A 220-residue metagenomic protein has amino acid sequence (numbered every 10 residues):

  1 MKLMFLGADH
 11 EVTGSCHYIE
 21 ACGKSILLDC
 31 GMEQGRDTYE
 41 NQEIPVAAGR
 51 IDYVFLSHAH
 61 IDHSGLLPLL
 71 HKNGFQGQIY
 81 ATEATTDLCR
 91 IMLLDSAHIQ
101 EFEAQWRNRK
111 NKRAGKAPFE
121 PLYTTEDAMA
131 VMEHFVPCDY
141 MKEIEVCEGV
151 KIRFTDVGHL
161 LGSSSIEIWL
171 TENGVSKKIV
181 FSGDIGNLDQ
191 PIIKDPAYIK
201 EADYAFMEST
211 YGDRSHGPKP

Functional and structural regions predicted by a protein language model:
M1-G49, A130-K194: Core dinuclear metal-dependent hydrolase active-site scaffold
A8, A84-T85, V157, T210: An acidic- and aromatic-residue-enriched active-site/binding cleft used to recognize and process polar
D9-E11, A21-G77, A81-A130, I185-P196 (+1 more regions): Pre-active-site segment of Zn-dependent metallo-hydrolases
I51-G77, Y123-W169, S209, D213-P220: Generic hydrophobic segment detector
S165, K178, G186-P220: Cap/insert and terminal regions of metallo-dependent hydrolase folds
